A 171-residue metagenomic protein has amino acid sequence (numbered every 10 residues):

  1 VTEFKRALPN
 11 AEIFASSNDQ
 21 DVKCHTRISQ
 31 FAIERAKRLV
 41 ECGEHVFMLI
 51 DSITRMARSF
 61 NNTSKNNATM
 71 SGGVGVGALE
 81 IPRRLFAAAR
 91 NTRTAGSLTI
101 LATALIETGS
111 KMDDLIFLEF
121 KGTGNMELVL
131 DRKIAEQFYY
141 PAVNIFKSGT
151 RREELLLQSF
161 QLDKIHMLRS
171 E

Functional and structural regions predicted by a protein language model:
V1-E171: P-loop NTPase catalytic core
